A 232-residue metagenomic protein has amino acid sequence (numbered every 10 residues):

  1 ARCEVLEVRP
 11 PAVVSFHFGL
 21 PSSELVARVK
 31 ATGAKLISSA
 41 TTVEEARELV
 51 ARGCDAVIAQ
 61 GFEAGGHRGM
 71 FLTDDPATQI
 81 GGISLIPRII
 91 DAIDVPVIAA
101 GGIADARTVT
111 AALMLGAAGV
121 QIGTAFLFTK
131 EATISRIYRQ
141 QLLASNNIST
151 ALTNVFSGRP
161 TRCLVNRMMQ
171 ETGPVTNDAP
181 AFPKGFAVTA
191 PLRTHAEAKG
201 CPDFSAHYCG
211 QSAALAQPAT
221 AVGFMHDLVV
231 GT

Functional and structural regions predicted by a protein language model:
A1-A92, L228: Active-site entrance/lid segments in N-terminal catalytic domains of soluble metabolic enzymes
F16, I37, I103, L215-A216: Short N-terminal micro-motifs specific to bacterial/archaeal maturation and metal-cluster initiation sites
S39, Q60, A100, I122-G123: Generic beta-sheet signal
H67-L72, P76-I98, A104-T232: Conserved active-site-proximal phosphate/metal-binding subdomains
